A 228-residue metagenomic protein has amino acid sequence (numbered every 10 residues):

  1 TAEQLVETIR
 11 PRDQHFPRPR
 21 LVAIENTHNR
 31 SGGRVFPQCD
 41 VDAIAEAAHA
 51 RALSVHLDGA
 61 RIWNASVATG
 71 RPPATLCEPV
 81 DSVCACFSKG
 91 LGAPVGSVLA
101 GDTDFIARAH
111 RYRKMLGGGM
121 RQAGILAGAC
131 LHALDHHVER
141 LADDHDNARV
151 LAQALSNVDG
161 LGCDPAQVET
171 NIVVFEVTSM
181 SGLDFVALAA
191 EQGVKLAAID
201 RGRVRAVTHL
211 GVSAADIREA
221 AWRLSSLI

Functional and structural regions predicted by a protein language model:
T1-V177, L183-Q192, L196-V212, A220-I228: Conserved PLP-enzyme active-site core in the AAT-like
A215: Phosphate-binding glycine-rich loop
